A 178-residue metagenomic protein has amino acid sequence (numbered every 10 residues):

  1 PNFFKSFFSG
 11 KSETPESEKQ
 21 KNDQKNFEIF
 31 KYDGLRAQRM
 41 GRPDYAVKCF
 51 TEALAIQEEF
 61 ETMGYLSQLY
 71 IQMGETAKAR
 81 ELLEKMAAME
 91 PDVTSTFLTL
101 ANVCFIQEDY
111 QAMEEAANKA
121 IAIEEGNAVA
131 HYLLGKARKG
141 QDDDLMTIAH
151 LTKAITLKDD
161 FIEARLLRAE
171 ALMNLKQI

Functional and structural regions predicted by a protein language model:
F7-I29, E52: TPR-adjacent "capping" and linker segments in tetratricopeptide-repeat scaffold/adaptor proteins
F27, F60-E61, T94-S95, A128-V129 (+1 more regions): Helix-start (N-cap) detector for alpha-helical repeat units in TPR-like alpha-solenoids, especially tetratricopeptide
G41-K48, M73-K85, Q107-K119, G140-K153 (+1 more regions): Structural signature of tandem alpha-helical TPR/SEL1-like repeats, specifically the intra-repeat loop/turn
K48-G74: Short, charge-rich amphipathic alpha-helical segments embedded in non-transmembrane helical bundles/solenoids
Q57-E58, P91, E125, D159: Short coil turns that delineate tetratricopeptide repeat
